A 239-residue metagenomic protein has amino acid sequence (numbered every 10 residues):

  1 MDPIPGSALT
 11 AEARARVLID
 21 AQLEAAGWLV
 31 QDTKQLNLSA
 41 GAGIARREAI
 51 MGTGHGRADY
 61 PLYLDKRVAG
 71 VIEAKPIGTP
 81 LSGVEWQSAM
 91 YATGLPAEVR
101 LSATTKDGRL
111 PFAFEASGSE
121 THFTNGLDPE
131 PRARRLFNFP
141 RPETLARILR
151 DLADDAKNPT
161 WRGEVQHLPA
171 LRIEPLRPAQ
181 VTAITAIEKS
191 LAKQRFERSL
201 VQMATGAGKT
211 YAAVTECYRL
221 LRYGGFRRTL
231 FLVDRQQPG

Functional and structural regions predicted by a protein language model:
M1-V71, K75-R228, Q237-P238: ATP-dependent helicase/translocase motor core
D234: Conserved H-loop
